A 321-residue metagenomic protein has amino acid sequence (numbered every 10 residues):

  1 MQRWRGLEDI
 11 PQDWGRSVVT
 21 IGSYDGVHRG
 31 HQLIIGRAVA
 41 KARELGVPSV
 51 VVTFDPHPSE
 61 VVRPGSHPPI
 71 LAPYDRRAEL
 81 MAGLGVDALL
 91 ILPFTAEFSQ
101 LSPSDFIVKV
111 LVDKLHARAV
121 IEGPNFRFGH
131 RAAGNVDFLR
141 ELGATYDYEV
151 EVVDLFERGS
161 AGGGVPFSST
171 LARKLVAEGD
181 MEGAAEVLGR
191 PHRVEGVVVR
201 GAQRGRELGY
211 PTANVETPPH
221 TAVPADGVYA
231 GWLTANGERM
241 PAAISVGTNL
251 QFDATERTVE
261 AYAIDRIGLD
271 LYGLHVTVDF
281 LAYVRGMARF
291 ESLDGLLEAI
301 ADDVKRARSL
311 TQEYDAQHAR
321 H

Functional and structural regions predicted by a protein language model:
Q2-D9, P69, L90: Short acidic-hydrophobic, aromatic-tinged amphipathic segments that line or gate anion-handling sites
P11-P73: N-terminal catalytic cores of NTP/NDP-binding nucleotidyl/phosphoryl-transfer enzymes
H28, M81, V120, A184 (+2 more regions): Residue-level signal for inorganic ion chemistry
V51, I91, V150-V153: A structural preference for short, hydrophobic beta-strand core positions in alpha/beta folds
E60-Y146: N-terminal Rossmann-like or analogous alpha/beta NTP/dinucleotide-binding catalytic cores that position adenine
R140-G247, H321: Glycine-rich, Lys/Arg-enriched anion-binding loops that position phosphate/diphosphate groups for phosphoryl
G201-H321: Phosphate/ribose-recognition catalytic cores of enzymes acting on nucleotide-derived substrates
